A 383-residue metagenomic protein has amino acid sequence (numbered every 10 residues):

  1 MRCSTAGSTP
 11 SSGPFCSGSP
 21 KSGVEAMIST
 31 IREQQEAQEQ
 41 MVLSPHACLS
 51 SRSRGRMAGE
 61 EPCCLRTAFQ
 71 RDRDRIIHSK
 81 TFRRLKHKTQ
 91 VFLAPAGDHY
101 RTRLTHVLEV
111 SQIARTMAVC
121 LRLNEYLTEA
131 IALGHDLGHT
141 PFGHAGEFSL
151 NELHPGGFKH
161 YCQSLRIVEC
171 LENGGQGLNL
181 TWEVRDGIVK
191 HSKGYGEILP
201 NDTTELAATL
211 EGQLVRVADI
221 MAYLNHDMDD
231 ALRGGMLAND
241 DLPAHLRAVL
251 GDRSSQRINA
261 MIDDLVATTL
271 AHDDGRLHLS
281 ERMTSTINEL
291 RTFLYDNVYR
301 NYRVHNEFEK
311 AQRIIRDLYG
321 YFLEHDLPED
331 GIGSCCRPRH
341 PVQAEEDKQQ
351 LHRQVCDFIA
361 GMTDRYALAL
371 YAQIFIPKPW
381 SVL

Functional and structural regions predicted by a protein language model:
R2-S8: Extreme N-terminal basic, low-complexity initiation segments that serve as generic localization/processing leaders
S4, F15-V107, S111-M117, E125 (+1 more regions): Histidine-centered, transition-metal-coordinating active-site segments
T128-L133, R216: Short alpha-helical catalytic segment bearing the HExxH-like zincin motif of zinc-dependent metalloproteases
I131, D136-Q176: A generic, well-ordered mixed alpha/beta core segment in the N-terminal half of proteins
